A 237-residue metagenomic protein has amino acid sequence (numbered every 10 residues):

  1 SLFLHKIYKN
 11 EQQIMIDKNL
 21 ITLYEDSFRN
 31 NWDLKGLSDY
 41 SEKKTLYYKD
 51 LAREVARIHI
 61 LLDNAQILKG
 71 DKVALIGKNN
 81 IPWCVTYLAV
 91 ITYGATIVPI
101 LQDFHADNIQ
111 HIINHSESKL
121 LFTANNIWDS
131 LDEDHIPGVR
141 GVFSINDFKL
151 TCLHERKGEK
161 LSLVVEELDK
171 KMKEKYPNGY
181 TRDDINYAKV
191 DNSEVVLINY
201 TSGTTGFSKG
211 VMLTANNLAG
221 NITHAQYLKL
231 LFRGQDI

Functional and structural regions predicted by a protein language model:
S1-K18: Flexible, non-catalytic linker and terminal segments flanking ANL/adenylate-forming cores
I14-G36, R53: A short N-terminal helical cap/helix-turn-helix that marks the beginning of AMP-binding/adenylate-forming
W32-D33, S162-Y200, F207, L230-I237: Conserved pre-ATP/AMP-binding loop-to-beta segment of ANL
G36-N80, C84, L88, H105-Q110: Conserved AMP-binding/adenylate-forming core of the ANL superfamily
Y47-K49, Y187-A188, V196-T223: Conserved AMP-binding A3 loop
D71-K72, K78-V98, Q102-A106, N114-L120 (+1 more regions): A short helix-loop-beta submotif of the ANL/AMP-binding
V73, V90, L121, V195 (+1 more regions): Conserved S/T- and glycine-rich ATP-binding loop of Class I adenylate-forming
F104-E133, N221-I237: Conserved ATP-dependent adenylate/AMP-binding module captured primarily in the ANL superfamily
